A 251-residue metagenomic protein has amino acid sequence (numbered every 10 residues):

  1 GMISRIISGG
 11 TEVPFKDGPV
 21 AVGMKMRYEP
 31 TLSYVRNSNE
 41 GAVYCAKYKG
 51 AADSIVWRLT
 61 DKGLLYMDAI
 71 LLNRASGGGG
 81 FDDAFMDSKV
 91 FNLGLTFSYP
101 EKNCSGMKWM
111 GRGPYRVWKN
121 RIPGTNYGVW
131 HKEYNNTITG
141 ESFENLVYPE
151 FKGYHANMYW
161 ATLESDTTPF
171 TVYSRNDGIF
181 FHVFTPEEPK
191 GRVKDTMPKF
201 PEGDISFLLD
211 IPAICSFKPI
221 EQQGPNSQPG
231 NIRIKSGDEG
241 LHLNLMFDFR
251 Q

Functional and structural regions predicted by a protein language model:
G1-Q251: Beta-strand/loop-rich accessory regions of lumenal/periplasmic or secreted enzymes, predominantly carbohydrate-active
